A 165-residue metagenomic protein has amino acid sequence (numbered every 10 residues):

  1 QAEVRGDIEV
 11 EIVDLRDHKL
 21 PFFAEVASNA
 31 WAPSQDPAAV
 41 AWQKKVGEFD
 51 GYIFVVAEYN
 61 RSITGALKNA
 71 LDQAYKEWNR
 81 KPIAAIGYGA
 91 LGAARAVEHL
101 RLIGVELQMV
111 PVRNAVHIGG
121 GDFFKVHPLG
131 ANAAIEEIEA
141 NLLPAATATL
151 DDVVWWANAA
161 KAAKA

Functional and structural regions predicted by a protein language model:
Q1, N69, H99, A148 (+1 more regions): Alpha-helical scaffold segments in soluble metabolic enzymes
Q1-E3, G104: Conserved hydrophobic residues forming the short capping helix/wall of the S-adenosyl-L-methionine
R5-E11: A generic structural motif
I12-S34, F124-P128: N-terminal beta-loop-helix "entrance" segment that forms/cooperates in small-molecule cofactor or anionic ligand
K19, A27, A74, Q108 (+2 more regions): Glycine-rich, flexible loop/turn motifs
W31-V110: Helix-loop-strand module that forms the ligand-binding subsite of alpha/beta enzymes
V112-A165: Glycine-rich phosphate/pyrophosphate-binding loop and the adjoining helix
